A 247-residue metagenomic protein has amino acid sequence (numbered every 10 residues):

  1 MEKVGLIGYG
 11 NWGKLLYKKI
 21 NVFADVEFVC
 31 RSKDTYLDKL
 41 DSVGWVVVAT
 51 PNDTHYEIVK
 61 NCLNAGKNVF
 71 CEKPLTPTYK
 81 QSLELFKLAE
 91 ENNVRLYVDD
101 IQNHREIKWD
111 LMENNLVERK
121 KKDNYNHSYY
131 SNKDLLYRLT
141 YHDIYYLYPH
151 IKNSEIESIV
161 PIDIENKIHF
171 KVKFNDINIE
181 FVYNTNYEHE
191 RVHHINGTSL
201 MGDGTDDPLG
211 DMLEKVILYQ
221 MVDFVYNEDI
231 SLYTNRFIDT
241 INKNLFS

Functional and structural regions predicted by a protein language model:
M1-L37: N-terminal Rossmann-like dinucleotide-binding module
K33-F86: Beta-loop-alpha module in the N-terminal Rossmann-like domain of NAD(P)-dependent dehydrogenases, especially those
W45-V48, V94-R95, L218-S247: C-terminal helix-rich "cap/oligomerization" subdomain common to oxidoreductases
T76-Y130, D143: A contiguous active-site-proximal alpha/beta segment in oxidoreductase catalytic domains
Y125-E188: Rossmann-like dinucleotide-binding domain that binds NAD(P)(H)
V160-K167, V172-M221, V225-D229: NAD(P)-dinucleotide binding in Rossmann-like oxidoreductases
